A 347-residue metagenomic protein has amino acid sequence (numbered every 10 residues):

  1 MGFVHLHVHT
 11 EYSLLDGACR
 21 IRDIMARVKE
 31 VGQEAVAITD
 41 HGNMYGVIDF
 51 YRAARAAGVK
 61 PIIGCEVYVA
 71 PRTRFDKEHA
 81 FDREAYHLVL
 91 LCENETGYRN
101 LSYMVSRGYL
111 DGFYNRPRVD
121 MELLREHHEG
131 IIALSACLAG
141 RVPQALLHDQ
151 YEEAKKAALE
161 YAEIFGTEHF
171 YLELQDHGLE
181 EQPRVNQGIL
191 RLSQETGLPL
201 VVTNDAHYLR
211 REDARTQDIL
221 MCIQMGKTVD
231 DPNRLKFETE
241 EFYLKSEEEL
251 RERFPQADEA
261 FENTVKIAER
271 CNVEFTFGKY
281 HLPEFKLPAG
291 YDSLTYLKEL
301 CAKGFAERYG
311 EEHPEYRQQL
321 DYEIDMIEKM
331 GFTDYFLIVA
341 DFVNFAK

Functional and structural regions predicted by a protein language model:
M1-K347: Phosphodiester-processing cores and adjacent nucleic acid-binding clamps
